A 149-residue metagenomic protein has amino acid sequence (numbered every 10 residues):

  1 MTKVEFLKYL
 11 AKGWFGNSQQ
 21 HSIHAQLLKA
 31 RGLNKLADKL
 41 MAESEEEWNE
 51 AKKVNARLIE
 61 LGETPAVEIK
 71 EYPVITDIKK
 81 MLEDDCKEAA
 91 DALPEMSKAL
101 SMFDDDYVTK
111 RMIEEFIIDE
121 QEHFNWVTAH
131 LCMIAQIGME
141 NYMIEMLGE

Functional and structural regions predicted by a protein language model:
M1-E149: Iron-associated oxidoreductase/ferritin-like identity signal
